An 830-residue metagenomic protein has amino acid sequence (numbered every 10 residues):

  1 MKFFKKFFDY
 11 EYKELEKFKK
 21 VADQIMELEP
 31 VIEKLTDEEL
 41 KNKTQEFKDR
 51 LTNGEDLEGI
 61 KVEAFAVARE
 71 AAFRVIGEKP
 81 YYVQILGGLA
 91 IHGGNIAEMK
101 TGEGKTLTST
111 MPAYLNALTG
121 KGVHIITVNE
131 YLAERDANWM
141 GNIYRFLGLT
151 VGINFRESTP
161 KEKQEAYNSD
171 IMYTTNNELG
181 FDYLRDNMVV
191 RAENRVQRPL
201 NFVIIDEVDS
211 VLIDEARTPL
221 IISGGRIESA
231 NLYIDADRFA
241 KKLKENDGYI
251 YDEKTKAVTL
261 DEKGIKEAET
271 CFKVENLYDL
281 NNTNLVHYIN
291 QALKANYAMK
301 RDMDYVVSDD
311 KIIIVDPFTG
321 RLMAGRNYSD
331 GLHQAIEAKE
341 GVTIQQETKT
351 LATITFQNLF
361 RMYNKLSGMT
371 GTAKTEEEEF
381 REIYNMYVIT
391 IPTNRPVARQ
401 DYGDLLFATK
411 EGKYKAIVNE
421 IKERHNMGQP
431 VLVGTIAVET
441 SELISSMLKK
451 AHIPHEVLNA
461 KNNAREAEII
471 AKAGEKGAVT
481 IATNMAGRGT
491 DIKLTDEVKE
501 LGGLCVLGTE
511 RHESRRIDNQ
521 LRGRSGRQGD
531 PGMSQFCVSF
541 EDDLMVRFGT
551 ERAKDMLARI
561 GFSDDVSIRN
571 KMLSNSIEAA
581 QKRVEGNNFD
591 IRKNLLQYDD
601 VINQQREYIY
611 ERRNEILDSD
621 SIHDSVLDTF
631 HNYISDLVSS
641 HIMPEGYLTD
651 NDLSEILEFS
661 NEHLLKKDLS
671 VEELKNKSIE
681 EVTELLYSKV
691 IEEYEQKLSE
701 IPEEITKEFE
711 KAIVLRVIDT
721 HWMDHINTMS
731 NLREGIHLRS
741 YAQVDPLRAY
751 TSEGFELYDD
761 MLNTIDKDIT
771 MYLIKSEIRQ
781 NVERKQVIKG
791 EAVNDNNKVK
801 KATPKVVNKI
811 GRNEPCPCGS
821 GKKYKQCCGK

Functional and structural regions predicted by a protein language model:
M1-G561, Y610-E611: Conserved P-loop NTPase motor core
I32, V306-I313, T319-R326, Q528-G529 (+2 more regions): Extended, charged helical/alpha-beta scaffold domains that provide interaction surfaces
S109, I417, K801-T803, G811: Active-site-adjacent structural elements in folded domains
E376, Q429, G477, Q605 (+4 more regions): Generic detector of short, well-ordered, non-transmembrane alpha-helical segments enriched in hydrophobic residues
G428-S441, D618-S619, V671-K675, P817: Short, Lys/Glu-rich amphipathic helical modules
V433, I481, W722, Y758 (+2 more regions): Hydrophobic, well-ordered secondary-structure elements that form the walls of internal hydrophobic environments
V806-K825, G829: Short Cys/His-rich zinc-binding micro-motifs
